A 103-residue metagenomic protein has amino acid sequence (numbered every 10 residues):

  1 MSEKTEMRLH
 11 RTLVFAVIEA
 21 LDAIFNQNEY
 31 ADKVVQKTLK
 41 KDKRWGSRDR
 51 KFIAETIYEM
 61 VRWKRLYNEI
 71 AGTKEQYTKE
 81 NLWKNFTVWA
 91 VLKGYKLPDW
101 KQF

Functional and structural regions predicted by a protein language model:
M1-F103: Class I Rossmann-like S-adenosyl-L-methionine
